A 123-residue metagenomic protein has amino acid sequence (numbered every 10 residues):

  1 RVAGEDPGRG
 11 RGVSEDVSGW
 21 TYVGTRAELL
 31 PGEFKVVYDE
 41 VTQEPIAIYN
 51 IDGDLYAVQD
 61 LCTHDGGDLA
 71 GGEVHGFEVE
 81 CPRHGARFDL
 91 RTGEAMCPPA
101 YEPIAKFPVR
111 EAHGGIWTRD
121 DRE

Functional and structural regions predicted by a protein language model:
R9-G76, L90, P103-E123: N-terminal pre-ligand scaffold of iron-sulfur
C62, C81-H84: Short cysteine clusters
G76-P82, A95-I104: Short cysteine/histidine-rich metal-coordination sites, predominantly Zn2+-binding motifs
R87: Short helix-to-coil "ATP-lid" hinge immediately C-terminal to the conserved N-box Asn in the Bergerat
